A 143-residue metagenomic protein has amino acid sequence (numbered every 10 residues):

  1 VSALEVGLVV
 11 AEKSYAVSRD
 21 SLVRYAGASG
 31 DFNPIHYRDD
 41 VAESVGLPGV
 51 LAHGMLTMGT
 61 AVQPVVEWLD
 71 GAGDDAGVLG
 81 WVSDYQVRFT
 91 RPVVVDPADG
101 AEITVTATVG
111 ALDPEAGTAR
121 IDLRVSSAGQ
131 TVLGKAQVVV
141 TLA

Functional and structural regions predicted by a protein language model:
V1-A52, D70: Catalytic strand-loop segment that frames the active site of acyl-thioester-processing enzymes
V1-V10, P97-A143: HotDog/MaoC-like acyl-thioester-processing domains
S14, D84-Q86, K135-V139: Well-ordered beta-strand positions in beta-sheet-rich domains
V17, F89, V140-L142: Hydrophobic residues in beta-strands and at strand termini
R19, R24, F32, A42-S44 (+6 more regions): A broad, structure-centric signal for solvent-exposed, well-ordered loop/edge residues that line or flank functional
G27, L51-L56, S127, T131: Noncatalytic linker/hinge segments flanking ATPase motor cores
V45-G49, T57-G110: Hydrophobic beta-strand-centered segment that forms part of the acyl-chain substrate-binding groove
